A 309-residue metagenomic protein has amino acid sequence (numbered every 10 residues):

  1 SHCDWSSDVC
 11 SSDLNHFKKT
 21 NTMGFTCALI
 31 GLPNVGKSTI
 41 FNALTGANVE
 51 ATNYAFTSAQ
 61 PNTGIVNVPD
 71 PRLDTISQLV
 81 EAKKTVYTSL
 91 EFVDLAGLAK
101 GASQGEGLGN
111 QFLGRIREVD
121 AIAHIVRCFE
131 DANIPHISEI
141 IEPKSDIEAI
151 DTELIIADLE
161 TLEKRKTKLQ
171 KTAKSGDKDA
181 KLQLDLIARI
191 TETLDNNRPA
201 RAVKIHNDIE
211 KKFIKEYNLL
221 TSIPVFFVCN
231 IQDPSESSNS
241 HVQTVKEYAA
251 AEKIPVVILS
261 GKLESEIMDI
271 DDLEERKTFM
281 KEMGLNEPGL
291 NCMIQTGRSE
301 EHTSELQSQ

Functional and structural regions predicted by a protein language model:
S1-D13, E301-Q309: Single conserved hydrophobic/aromatic residue that forms the stacking wall/gate of nucleotide- or nucleobase-binding
H16-E106, N110-D131: Conserved G1/Walker A P-loop phosphate-binding module
H16-I30, V35, F41, K168-S304 (+1 more regions): C-terminal-of-GTPase-core extension/linker across diverse P-loop GTPases
T45, V49, S77-E81, K100-S103 (+9 more regions): Signal for well-folded cores of large energy- and translation-related assemblies
F56, D70-L73, V86-F92, E106-V119 (+7 more regions): Amphipathic alpha-helical transducer elements in NTP-driven molecular machines
G64-N67, A96-S103, R117-E160, K164-D177 (+2 more regions): Conserved Switch II/interswitch segment of TRAFAC-class P-loop GTPases
